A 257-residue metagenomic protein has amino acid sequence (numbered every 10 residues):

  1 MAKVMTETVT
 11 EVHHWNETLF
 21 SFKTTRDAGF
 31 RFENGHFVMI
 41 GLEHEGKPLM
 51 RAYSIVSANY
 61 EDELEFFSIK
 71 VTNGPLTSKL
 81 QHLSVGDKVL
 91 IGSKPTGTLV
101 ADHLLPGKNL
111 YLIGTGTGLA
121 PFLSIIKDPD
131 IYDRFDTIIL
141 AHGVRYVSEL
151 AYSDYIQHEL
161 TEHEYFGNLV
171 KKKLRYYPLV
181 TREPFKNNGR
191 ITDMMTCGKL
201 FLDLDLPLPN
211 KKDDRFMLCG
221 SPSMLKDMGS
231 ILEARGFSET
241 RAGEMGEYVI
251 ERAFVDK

Functional and structural regions predicted by a protein language model:
A2-K3, A141, S148-K257: Reductase modules of NAD(P)H-dependent flavoproteins
A2-V85: Ferredoxin-reductase
G35, G118, S221: Short, conserved phosphate/pyrophosphate- and ester-handling motifs at nucleotide-, phospho-/glycolipid
V38, V89-G92: Generic structural signal for buried aliphatic residues
G46-Y53, T96-L104: Short, Lys/Arg- and Gly-enriched loop/turn segments at beta-strand edges
L110-I113, M217: Conserved beta-strand elements of the Class I
T115-P121: Ser/Thr-glycine-rich phosphate-binding loops at phosphate-binding pockets of nucleotides, nucleotide cofactors
P121-I131: Histidine-anchored nucleotide/phosphate-binding helix
